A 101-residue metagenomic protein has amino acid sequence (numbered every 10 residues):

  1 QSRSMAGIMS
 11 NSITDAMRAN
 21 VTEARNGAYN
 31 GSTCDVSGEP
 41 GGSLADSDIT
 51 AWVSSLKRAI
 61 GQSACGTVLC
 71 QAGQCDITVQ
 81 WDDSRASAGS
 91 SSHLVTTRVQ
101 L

Functional and structural regions predicted by a protein language model:
Q1-L101: Flexible, low-complexity segments enriched in proline/glycine/serine and punctuated by aromatic residues
